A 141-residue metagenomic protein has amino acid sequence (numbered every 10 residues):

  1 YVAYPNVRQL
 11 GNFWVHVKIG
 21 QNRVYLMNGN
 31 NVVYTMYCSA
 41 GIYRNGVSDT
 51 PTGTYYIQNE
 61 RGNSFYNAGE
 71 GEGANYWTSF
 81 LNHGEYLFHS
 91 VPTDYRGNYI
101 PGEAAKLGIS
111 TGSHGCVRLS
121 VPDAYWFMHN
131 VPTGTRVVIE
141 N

Functional and structural regions predicted by a protein language model:
Y1-Y99: Gly/Pro-biased beta-strand-loop elements
N67-N141: Exported/periplasmic cell-wall-interacting domains
